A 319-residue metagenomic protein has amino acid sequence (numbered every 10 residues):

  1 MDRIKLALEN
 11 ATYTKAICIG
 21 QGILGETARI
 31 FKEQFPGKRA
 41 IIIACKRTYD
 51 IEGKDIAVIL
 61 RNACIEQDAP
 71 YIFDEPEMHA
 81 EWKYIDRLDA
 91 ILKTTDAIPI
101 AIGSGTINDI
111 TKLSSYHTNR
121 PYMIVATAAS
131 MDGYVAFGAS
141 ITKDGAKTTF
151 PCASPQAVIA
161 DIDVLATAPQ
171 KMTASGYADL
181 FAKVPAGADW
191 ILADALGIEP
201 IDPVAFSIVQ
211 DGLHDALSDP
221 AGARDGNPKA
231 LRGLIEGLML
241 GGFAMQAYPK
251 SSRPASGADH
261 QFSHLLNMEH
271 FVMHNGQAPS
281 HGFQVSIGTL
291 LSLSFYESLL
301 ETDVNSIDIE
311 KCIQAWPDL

Functional and structural regions predicted by a protein language model:
M1-I98: ATP/NTP phosphate-donor binding region
A16, G20, L24, Y49 (+10 more regions): Generic structural signal for well-ordered, non-membrane alpha-helical segments in soluble metabolic enzymes
E33, I56-R61, Y116-H117, A139 (+2 more regions): Short, solvent-exposed amphipathic alpha-helical segments in soluble enzyme and RNA/protein-processing domains
I43-A44, G103, A160: Short beta-strand/turn micro-motifs composed of small residues that flank or help shape donor/cofactor-binding pockets
E52-K54, I110-K112, Y134-V135, P169: Short glycine-/acidic-enriched loop or helix-start segments at secondary-structure transitions that form or flank
L92-S114, T118-T127: A short, small-residue-rich loop immediately preceding and capping a beta-strand
Y116-D215: A glycine/threonine-rich phosphate-anchoring loop and its flanking beta-alpha core in nucleotide/phosphate-binding
I208-L319: Active-site segments that bind and position negatively charged phosphate/pyrophosphate groups
